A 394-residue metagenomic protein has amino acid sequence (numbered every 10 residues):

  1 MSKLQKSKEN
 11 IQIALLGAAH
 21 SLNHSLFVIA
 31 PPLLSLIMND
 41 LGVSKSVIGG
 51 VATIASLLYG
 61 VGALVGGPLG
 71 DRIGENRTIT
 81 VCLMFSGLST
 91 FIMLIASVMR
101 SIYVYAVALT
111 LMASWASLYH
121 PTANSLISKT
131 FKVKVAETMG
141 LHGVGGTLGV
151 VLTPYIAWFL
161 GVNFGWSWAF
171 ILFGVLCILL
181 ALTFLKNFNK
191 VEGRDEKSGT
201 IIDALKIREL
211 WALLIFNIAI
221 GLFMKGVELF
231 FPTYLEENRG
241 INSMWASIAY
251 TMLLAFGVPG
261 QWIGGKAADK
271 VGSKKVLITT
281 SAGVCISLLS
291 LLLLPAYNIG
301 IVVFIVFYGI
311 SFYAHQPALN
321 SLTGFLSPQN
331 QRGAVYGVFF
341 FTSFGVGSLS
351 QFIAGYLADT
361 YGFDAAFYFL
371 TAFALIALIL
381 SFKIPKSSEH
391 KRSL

Functional and structural regions predicted by a protein language model:
V28, S56-L64, V150-V151, L254-W262 (+1 more regions): Residue-level signature of mid-helix packing/kink "hotspots" within the transmembrane helices of 12-pass Major
A30-P31, E209-V258: Extracytoplasmic gate region of multi-pass secondary transporters
R72-L83, K270-S281: Cytoplasmic membrane-interface "Motif A"-like loop-to-helix N-cap segments of 12-TM Major Facilitator Superfamily
M84-M99, G283-A296: C-terminal ends and interior cores of transmembrane alpha-helices in multi-pass membrane transporters/permeases
A108-G146: Cytoplasmic helix-loop-helix junction between adjacent transmembrane helices in 12-TM secondary transporters
V133, H142-F188: Helix-loop-helix hairpin linking two adjacent transmembrane segments in secondary transporters
S273-L322: C-terminal transmembrane helical hairpin of 12-TM major facilitator-type secondary transporters
G324-T360: A late C-terminal transmembrane helix in Major Facilitator Superfamily
